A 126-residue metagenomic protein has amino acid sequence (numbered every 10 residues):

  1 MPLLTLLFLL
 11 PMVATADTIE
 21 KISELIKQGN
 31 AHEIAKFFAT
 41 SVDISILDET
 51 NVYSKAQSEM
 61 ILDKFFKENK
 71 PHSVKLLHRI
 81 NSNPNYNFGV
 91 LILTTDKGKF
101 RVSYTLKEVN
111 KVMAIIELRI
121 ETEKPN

Functional and structural regions predicted by a protein language model:
M1-I19: Bacterial Sec-dependent N-terminal signal peptides
T15-N30: Short, aromatic-enriched amphipathic alpha-helices that serve as compact interaction elements
K27, N51-K55: Solvent-exposed, acidic/flexible segments
A31-S41: Short, well-ordered alpha-helical segments enriched in acidic and aromatic residues
F38, D48, H78-I80, I92-T95 (+2 more regions): A mature extracytoplasmic/lumenal domain signature
I44-N51: A short gly/proline-enriched turn/hairpin at secondary-structure junctions
M60-K99: Surface-exposed, charged secondary-structure patches
K99-N126: Short beta-strand edge/turn micro-motifs at domain boundaries
